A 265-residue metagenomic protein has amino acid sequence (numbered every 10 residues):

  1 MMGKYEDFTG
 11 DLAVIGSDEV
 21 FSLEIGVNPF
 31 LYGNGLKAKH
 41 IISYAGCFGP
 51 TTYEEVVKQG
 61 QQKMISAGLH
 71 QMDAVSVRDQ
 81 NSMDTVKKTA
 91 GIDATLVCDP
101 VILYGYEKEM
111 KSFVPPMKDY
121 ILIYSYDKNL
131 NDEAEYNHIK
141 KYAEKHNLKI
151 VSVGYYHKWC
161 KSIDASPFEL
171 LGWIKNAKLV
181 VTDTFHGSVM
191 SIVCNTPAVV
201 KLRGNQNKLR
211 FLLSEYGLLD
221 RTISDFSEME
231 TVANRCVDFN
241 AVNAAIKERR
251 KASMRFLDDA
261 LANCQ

Functional and structural regions predicted by a protein language model:
M1-A67, F113-P116, N263: Aromatic- and Gly/Pro-rich donor/ligand-binding loops that form nucleotide- or phosphate-bearing donor binding pockets
I42-P50, M83-V86, Y124-E169, S224-A233: Catalytic donor nucleotide-activated moiety binding site of glycosyltransferases and closely related
S66-H70, I174: A conserved, positively charged/aromatic
M72-D79, V181: A short beta-strand/loop micro-motif in the catalytic core of glycosyltransferases that engages the nucleotide-sugar
A94-I102, Y106, G154-V189: Donor nucleotide-activated moiety binding/catalytic core segment of transferases that use nucleotide-activated donors
P115-D127: Conserved donor-binding/catalytic core segment of Leloir-type glycosyltransferases
W173-L212: A donor-sugar binding/catalytic signature common to diverse glycosyltransferases and related nucleotide-sugar
E215-Q265: Leloir-type glycosyltransferase catalytic cores
